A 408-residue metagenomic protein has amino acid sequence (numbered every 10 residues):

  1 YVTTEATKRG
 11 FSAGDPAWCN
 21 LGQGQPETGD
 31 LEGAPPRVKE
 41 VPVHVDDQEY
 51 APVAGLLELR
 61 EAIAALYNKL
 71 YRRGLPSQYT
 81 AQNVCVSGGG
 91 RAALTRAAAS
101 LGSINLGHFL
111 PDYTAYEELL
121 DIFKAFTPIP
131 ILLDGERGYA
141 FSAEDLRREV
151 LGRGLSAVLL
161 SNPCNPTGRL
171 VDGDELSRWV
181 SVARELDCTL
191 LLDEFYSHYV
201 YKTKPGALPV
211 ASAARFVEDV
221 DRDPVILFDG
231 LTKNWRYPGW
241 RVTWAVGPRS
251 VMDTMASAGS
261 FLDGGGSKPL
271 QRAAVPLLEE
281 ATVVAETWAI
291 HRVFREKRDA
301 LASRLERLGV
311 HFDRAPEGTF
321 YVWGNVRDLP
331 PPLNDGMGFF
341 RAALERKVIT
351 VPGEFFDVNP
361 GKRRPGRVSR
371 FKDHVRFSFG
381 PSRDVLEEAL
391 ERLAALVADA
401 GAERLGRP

Functional and structural regions predicted by a protein language model:
Y1-A54, E58, A65, C188 (+3 more regions): N-terminal "arm"/small-domain region of PLP-dependent enzymes with the aminotransferase-like
V2, L21, I63, V84 (+15 more regions): Generic structural signal for small/hydrophobic residues in well-ordered secondary structure, especially within
N20-Q23, H108-L110, L159-N162, L191-E194 (+5 more regions): Short beta-strand segments
D46-L186, S197-V220, I226, A402-P408: Conserved core of the PLP fold type I
A65, R73, R148, V220-D221 (+3 more regions): PLP-dependent enzyme catalytic core of the Aspartate aminotransferase-like
L66, D121-I122, R215-R292, D299-L308 (+3 more regions): Conserved core segment of the aminotransferase class I/II
T127-P128, L190, F312, T350: Hydrophobic beta-strand scaffold residues
V275, H291-A302, F312-R327: Conserved glycine-rich beta-strand-loop-beta hairpin in the small C-terminal domain of fold type I
